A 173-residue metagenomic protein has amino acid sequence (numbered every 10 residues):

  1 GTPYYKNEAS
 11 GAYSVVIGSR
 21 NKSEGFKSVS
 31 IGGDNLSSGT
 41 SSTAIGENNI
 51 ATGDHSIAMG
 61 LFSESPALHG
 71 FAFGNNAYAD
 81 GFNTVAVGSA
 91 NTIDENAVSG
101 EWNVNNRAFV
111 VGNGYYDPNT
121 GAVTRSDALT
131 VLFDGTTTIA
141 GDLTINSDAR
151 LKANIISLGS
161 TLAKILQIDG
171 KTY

Functional and structural regions predicted by a protein language model:
G1-I139: Periodic small-residue-enriched repeat registers in elongated scaffold domains
D127-Y173: C-terminal intramolecular chaperone/autoprocessing and neck/assembly modules of extracellular spikes and adhesins
